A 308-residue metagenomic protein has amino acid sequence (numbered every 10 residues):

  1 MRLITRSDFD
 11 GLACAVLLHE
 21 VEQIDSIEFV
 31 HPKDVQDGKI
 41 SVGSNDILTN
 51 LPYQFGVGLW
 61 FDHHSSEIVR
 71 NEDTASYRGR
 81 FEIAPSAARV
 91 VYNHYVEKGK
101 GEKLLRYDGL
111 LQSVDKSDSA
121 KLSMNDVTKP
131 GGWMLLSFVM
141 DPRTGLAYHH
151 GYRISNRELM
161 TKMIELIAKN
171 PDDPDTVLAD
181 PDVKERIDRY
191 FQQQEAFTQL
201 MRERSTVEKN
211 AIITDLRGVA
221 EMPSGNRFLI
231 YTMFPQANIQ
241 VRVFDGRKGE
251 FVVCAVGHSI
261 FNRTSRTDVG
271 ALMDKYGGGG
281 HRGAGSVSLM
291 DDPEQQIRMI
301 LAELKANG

Functional and structural regions predicted by a protein language model:
M1-F138, P142, D188-R189, T206-I212 (+3 more regions): Replace "Mg2+/Mn2+-dependent" with "divalent metal-dependent
S117-N210: Hydrophobic, aromatic-enriched interface-forming segments
